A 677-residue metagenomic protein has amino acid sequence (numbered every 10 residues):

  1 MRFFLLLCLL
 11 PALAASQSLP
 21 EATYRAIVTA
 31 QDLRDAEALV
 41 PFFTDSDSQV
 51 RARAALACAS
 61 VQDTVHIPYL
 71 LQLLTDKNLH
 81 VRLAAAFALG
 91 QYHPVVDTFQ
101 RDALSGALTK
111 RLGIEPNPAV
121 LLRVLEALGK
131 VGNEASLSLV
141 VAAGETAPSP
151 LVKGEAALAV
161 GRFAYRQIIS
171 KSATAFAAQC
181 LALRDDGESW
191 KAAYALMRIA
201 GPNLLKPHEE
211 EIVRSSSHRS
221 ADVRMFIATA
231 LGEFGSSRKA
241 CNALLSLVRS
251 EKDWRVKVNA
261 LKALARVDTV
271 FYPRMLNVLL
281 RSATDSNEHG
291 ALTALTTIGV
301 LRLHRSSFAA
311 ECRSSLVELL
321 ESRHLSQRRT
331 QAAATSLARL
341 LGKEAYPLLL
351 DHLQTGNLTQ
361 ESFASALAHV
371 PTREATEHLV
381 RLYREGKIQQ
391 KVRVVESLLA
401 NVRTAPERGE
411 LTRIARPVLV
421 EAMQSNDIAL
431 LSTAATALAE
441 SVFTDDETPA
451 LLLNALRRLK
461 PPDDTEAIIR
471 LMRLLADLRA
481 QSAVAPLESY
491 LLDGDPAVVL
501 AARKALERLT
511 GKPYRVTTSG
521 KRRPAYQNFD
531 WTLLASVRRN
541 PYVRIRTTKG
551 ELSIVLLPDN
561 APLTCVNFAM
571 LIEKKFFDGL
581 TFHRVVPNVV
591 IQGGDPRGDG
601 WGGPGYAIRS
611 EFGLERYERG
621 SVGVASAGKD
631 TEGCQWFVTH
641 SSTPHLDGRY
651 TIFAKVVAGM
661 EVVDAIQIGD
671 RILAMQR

Functional and structural regions predicted by a protein language model:
F3-L13: Sec-dependent N-terminal signal peptides
S18-L33, Q49-D63, Y69-Q72, L83-F99 (+18 more regions): Structural detector for internal amphipathic alpha-helices that build alpha-solenoid repeat scaffolds
Q31-F42, D63-T75, P94-L112, N133-E145 (+12 more regions): Amphipathic alpha-helical scaffolding segments comprising HEAT/armadillo-like alpha-solenoid repeats
P41, D47, Y542-R546: Mature N-terminal segment immediately following signal peptide/propeptide cleavage in secreted/periplasmic
D45, A147, R184, H218 (+2 more regions): Acidic surface patches and DE-rich sequence motifs
D47, N78, S220: Acidic carboxylate motifs that coordinate Ca2+ or other divalent cations, activating on Asp/Glu
Y69-D76, D670-Q676: Charge-dense, low-complexity polyampholytic segments
E410, P417, E421, S425-A429 (+1 more regions): Cyclophilin-like peptidyl-prolyl cis-trans isomerases
